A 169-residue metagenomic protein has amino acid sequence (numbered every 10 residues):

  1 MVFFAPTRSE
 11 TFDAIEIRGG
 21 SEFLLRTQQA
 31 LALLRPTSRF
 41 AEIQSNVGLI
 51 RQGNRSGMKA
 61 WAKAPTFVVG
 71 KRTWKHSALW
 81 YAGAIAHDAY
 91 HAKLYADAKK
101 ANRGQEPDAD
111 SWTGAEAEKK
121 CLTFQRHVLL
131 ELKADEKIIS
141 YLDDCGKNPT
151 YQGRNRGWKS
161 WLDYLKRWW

Functional and structural regions predicted by a protein language model:
V2-P65, W74: Auxiliary, metal-adjacent structural segments of Zn-dependent hydrolase domains
L24-T27, F40, L122, D135-I138 (+1 more regions): Short amphipathic alpha-helical segments that mediate assembly, nucleic-acid/protein binding, or membrane association
F40-V47, N102, E106-D108, L132-D143: Surface-exposed patches in mature extracellular/periplasmic domains of secreted proteins
V69-A84: Short pre-active-site segment immediately N-terminal to the catalytic Zn-binding motif
A78-W80, Y95-H127: Post-HEXXH active-site segment of zinc metalloproteases
G83-A96: Active-site recognition of the HExxH zinc-binding catalytic motif
E131-W169: Long, well-structured alpha-helical subdomains associated with metal-dependent extracellular/ecto-lumenal hydrolases
